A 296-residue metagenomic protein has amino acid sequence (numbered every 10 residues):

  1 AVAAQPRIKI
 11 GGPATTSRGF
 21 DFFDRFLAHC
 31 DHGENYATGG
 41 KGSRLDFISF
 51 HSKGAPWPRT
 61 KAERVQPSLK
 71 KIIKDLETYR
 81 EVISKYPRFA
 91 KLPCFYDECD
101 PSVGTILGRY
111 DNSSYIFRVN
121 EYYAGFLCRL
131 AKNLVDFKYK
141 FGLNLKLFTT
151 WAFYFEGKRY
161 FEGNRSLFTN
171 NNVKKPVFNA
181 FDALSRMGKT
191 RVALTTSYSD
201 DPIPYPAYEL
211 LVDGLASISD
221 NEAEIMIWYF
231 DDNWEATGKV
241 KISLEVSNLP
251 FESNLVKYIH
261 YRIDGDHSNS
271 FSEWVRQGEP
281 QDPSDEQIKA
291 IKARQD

Functional and structural regions predicted by a protein language model:
A1-L145, Y154, D200-I203: Noncatalytic carbohydrate-binding groove/subsite architecture in carbohydrate-active enzymes
P13, H51, N171, L184 (+3 more regions): Structured loops at beta-to-helix junctions and adjacent beta-edge loops in soluble globular domains
G54, D100-P101, A152-E156, Y229-D232 (+1 more regions): Glycine-rich beta-alpha junction loops
L92, P101, I263-G278: Short, solvent-exposed beta-strand-terminating loops
F141-W151, E156-K158, N164-E222, D232-N233: Glycan-recognition and catalytic regions of carbohydrate-active enzymes
V192-L194, S199-D201, V240-L249, D296: Generic detection of short hydrophobic beta-strand segments and adjacent strand-loop junctions
P204-N254, I259-S270: Carbohydrate-binding surface patches
Q281-D296: C-terminal beta-strand-rich structural cap/linker in extracellular carbohydrate-active enzymes
